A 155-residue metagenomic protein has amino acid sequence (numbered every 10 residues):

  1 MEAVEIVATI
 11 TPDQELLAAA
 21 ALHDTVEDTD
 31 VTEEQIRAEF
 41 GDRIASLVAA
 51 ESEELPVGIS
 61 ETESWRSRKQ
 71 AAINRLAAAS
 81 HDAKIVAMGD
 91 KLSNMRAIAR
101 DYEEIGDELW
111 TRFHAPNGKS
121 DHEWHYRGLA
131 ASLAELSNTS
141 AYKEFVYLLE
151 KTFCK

Functional and structural regions predicted by a protein language model:
M1-K155: Active-site helical microenvironments for divalent-metal-assisted chemistry
